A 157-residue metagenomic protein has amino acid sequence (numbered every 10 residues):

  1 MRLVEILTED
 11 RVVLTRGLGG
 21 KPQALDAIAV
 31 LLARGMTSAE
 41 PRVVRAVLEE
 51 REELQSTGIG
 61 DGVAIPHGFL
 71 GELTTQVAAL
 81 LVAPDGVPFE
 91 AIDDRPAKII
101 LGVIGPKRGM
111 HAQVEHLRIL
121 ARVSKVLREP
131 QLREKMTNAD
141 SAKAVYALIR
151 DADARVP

Functional and structural regions predicted by a protein language model:
M1-P157: Cytosolic covalent-transfer regions centered on His/Cys nucleophiles that carry phosphoryl or persulfide groups
